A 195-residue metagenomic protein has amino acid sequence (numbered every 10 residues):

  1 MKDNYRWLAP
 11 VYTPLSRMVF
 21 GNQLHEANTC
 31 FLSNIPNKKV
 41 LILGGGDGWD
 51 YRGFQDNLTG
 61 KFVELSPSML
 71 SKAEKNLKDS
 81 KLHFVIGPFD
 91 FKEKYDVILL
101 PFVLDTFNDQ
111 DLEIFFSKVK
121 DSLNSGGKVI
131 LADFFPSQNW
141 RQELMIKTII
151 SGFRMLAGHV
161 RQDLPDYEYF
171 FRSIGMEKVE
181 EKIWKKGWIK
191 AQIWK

Functional and structural regions predicted by a protein language model:
M1-Q23: Class I SAM-dependent methyltransferase Rossmann-like catalytic core, especially the SAM/SAH-binding loop
F20-N37, W49: Conserved alpha-helix/loop element of class I SAM-dependent methyltransferases that forms part of the SAM/SAH-binding
L41-D90: Class I SAM-dependent methyltransferase SAM/SAH-binding core
L99: A conserved beta-strand element that flanks and buttresses the S-adenosyl-L-methionine
D105-F107, D111: A short His-aromatic
E113-S125: A short glycine-rich, Lys/Arg-flanked "PGG" loop and its adjoining helix->strand segment in the class I
A132-I174, E180-W184: C-terminal alpha-helical "lid/dimerization" subdomain adjacent to the S-adenosyl-L-methionine
A191-K195: C-terminal lobe and adjacent flexible extensions of AdoMet/dcAdoMet transferase-like proteins
